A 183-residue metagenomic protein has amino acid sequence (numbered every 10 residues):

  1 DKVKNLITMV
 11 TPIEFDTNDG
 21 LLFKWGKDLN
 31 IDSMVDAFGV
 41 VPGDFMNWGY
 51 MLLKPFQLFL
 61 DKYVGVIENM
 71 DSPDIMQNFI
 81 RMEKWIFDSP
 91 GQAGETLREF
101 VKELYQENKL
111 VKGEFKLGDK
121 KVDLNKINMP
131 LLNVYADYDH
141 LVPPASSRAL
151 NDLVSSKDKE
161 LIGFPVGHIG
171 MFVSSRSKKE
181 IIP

Functional and structural regions predicted by a protein language model:
K2-E95: Alpha/beta-hydrolase-fold enzymes
I7, L132-V134, I162: Hydrophobic/aromatic beta-strand patches that form the interior of the parallel beta-sheet core in alpha/beta enzyme
L104-D123: Active-site nucleophile elbow and catalytic-triad environment of alpha/beta-hydrolase enzymes
L124-N128, L153-S156: Short, conserved loop/helix-junction motifs that constitute active-site signature segments in enzyme catalytic cores
I127-N128, N133-Y135, D139: Short beta-strand/loop motif that positions the catalytic acidic residue of the alpha/beta-hydrolase fold
M129-L131, P143-D152: Short alpha-helix in the alpha/beta-hydrolase fold that links the catalytic acid
L141-P144, L161, P165-E180: Catalytic histidine-centered segment of alpha/beta-hydrolase-like enzymes
